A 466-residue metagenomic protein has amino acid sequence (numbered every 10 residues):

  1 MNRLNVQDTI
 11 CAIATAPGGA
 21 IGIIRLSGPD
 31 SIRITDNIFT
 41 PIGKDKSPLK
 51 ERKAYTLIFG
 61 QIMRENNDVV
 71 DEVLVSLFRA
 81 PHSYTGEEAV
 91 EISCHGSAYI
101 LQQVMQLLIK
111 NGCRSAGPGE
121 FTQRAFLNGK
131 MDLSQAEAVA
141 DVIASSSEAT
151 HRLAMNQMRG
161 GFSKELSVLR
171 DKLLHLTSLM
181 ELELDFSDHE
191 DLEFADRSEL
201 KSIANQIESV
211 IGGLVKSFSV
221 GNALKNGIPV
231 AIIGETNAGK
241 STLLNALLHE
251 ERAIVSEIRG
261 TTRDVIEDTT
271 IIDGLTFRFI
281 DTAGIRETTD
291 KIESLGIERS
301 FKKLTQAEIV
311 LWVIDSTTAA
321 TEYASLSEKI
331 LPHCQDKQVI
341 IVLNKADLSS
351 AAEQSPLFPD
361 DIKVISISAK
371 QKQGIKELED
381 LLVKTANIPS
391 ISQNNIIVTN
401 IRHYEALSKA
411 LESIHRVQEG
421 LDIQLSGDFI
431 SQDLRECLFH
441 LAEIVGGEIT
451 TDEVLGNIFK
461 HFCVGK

Functional and structural regions predicted by a protein language model:
M1-R152, N156, G160, H333 (+1 more regions): A glycine-rich (often HGG/GG-containing) alpha/beta subdomain
N2-I13, H151-I271, T288-D290, Q306 (+1 more regions): C-terminal-of-GTPase-core extension/linker across diverse P-loop GTPases
S27, G96, L247, T282 (+2 more regions): Glycine-rich, N-terminal phosphate-binding loop of Rossmann-like dinucleotide-binding domains
I58-D71, V75-R79, G260-T288: Switch I (G2) and immediately adjacent beta-strands of P-loop GTPase domains
R114, T276-R278, K363: Conserved beta-strand segments of alpha/beta enzyme cores
F277, I309, I340: Short, Asp-centered acidic motifs that coordinate Mg2+ and/or phosphate in catalytic or ligand-binding sites
F279, V313, V342: Generic enzyme active-site microenvironment
E293-T317: Inter-motif core of Ras-like GTPase G domains
